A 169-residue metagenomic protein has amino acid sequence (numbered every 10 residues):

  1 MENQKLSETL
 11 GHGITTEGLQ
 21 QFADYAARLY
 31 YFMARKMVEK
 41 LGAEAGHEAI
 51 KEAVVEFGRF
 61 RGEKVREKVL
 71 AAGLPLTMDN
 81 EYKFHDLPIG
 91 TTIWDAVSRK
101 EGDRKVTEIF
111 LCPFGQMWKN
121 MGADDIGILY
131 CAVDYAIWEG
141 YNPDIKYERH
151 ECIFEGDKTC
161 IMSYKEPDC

Functional and structural regions predicted by a protein language model:
M1-R104, P113-Y130, I145-T159, E166-C169: N-terminal accessory segment detector
